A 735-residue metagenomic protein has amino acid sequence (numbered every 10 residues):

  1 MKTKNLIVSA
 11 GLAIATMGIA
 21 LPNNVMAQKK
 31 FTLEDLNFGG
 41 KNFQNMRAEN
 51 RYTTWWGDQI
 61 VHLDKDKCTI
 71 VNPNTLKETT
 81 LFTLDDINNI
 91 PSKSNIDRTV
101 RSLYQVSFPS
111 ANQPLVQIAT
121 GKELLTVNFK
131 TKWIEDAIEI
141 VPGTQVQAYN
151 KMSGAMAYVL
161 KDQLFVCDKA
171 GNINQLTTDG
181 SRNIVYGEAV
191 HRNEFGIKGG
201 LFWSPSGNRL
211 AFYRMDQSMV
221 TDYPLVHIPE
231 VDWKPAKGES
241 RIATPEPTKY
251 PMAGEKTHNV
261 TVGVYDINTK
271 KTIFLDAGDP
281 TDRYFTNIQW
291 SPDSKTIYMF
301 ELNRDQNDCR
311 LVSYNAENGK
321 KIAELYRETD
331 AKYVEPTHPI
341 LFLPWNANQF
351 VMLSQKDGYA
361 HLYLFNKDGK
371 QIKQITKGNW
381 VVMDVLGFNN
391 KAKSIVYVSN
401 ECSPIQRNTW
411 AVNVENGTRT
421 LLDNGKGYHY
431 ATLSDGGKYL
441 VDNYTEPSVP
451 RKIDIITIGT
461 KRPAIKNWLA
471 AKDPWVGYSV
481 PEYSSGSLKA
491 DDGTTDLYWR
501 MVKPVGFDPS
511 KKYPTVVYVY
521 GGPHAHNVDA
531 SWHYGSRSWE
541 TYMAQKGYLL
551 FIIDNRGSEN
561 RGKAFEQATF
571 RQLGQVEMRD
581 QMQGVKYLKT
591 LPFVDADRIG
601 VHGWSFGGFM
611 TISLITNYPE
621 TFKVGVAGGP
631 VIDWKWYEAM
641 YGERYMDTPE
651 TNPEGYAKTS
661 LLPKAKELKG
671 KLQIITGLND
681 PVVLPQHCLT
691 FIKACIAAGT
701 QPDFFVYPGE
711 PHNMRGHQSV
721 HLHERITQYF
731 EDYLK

Functional and structural regions predicted by a protein language model:
K2-G11: Bacterial N-terminal signal peptides that target proteins for export
V8-S9, A20, V25-Y430, G436-Y439 (+1 more regions): Beta-propeller folds
T221-D222, S294, Y428-K735: Serine-hydrolase catalytic core recognition
